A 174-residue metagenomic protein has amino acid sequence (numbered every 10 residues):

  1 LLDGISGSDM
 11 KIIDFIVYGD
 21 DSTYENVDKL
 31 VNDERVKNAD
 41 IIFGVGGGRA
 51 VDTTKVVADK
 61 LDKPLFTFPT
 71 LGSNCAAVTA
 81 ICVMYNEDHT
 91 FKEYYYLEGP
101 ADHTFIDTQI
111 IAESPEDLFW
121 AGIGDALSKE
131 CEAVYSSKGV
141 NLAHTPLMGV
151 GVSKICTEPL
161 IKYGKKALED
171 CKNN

Functional and structural regions predicted by a protein language model:
L1-I41: ATP/NTP phosphate-donor binding region
D14-I16, F43, T67-F68, I106: General beta-strand structural signal in soluble alpha/beta enzymes
G19-S22, R49, G72, I111-A112: Glycine-/small-residue-rich active-site loops that bind phosphorylated ligands and cofactors
N32-I42, N86-Y95: A polyampholytic, Gly/Pro-enriched intrinsically disordered region
E34-V57, L61-G72: A short, small-residue-rich loop immediately preceding and capping a beta-strand
T54-A58, E130, L160-Y163: Buried hydrophobic packing segments
D59-C156: A glycine/threonine-rich phosphate-anchoring loop and its flanking beta-alpha core in nucleotide/phosphate-binding
I155-N174: Oxyanion-binding "anion nests"
